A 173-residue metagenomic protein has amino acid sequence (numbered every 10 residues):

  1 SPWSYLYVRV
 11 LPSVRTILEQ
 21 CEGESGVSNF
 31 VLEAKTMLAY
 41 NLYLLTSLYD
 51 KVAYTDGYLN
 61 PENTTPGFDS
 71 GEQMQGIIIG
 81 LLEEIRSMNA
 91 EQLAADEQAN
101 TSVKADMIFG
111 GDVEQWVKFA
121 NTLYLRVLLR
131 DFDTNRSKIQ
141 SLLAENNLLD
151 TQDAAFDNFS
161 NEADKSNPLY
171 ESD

Functional and structural regions predicted by a protein language model:
S1-D173: Structured, solvent-exposed acidic/aromatic patches
